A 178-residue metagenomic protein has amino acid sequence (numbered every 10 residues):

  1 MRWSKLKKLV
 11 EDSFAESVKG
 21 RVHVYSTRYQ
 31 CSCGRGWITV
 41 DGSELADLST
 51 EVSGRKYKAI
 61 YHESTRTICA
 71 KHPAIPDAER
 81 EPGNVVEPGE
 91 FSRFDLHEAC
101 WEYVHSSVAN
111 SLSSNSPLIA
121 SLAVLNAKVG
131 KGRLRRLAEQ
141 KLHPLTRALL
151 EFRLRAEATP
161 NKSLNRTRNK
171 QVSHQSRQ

Functional and structural regions predicted by a protein language model:
M1-Q178: Alpha-helical scaffold segments
